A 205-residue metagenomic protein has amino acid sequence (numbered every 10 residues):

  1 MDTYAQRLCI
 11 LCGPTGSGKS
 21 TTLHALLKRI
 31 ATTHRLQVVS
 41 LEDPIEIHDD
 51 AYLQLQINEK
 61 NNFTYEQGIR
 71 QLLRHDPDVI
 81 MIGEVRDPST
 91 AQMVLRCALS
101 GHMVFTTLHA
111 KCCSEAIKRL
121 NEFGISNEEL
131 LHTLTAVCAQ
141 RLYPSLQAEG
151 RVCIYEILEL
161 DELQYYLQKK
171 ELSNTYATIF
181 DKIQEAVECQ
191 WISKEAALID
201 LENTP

Functional and structural regions predicted by a protein language model:
M1-P205: Short, flexible helix-loop junctions that flank or precede catalytic/ligand sites
